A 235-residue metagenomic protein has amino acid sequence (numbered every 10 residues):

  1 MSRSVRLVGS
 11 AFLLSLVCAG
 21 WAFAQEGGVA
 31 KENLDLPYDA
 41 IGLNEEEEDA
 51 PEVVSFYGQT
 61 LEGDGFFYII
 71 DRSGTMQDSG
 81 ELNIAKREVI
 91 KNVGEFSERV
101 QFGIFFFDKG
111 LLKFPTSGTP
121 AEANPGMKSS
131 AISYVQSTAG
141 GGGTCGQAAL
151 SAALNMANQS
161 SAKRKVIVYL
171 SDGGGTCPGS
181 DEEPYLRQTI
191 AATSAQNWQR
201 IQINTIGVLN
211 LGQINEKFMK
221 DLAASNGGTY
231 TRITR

Functional and structural regions predicted by a protein language model:
M1-F12: Bacterial N-terminal signal peptides that target proteins for export
S10-G20: Bacterial N-terminal signal peptides
A24-F67, G74-E81, E122-A123: Acidic, polar low-complexity linker/tail segments
Y38-A40, G173-N226, T231-I233: VWA/integrin I-like adhesion module and closely mimicked acidic/polar interface patches used
Q59-A121, A148-L154, N158, R164-S171 (+1 more regions): Von Willebrand factor
E62, R72, E81-N92, M127 (+4 more regions): Stable alpha-helical elements in mature extracytoplasmic
G74, I90-Q101, Q136-G140, L154-A162 (+3 more regions): Sec-exported extracytoplasmic/periplasmic mature domains
E122-R164, G175-T176, Q202, I206-E216: Von Willebrand factor
